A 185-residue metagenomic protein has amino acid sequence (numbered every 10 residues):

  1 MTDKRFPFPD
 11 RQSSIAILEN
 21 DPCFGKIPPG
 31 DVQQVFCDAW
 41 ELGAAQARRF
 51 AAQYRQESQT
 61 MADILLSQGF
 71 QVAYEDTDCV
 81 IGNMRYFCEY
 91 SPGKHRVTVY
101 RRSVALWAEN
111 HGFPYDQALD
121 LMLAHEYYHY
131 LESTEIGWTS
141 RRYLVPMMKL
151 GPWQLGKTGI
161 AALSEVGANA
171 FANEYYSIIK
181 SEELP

Functional and structural regions predicted by a protein language model:
M1-F70: N-terminal leader/presequence regions that precede the main folded/catalytic core
R5-P7, R11-Q12, S103-N110, S140-P185: Metalloprotease/metallohydrolase-associated module, dominated by Zn2+-dependent proteases
P28-V35, Y100, A118, E135-G137: General structural signal for secondary-structure boundaries
A73-D120: Active-site scaffold of zinc-dependent metalloenzymes
Q117, L121-W138: Active-site recognition of the HExxH zinc-binding catalytic motif
